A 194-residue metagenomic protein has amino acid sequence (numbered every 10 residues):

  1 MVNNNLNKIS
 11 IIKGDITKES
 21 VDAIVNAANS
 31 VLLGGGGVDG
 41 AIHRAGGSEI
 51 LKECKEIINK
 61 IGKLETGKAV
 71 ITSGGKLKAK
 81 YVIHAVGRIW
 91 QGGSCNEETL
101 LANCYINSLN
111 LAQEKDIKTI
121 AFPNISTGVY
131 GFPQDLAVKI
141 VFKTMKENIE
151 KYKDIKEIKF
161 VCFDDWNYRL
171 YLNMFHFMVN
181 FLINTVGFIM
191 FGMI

Functional and structural regions predicted by a protein language model:
M1-V186: Macrodomain-like recognition of ADP-ribose-binding/processing modules
M178, M190-M193: Methionine residue identity
